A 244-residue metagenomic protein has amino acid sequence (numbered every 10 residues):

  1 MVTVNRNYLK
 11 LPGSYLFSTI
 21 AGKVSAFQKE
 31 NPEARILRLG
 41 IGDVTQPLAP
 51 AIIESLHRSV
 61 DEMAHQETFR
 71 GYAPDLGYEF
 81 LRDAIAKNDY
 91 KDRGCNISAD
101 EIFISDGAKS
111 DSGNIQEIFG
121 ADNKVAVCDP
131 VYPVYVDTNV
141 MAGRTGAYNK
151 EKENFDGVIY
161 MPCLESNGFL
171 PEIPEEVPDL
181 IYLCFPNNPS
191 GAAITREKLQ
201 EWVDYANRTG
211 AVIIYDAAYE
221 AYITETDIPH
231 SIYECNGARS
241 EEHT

Functional and structural regions predicted by a protein language model:
V2-D106: N-terminal small-domain helix-loop-helix segment of the aminotransferase-like
N31, R208-T209: Helix C-cap/helix->beta junction micro-motif
I36-L37, D179-I181, A211: Generic beta-sheet signal
Q66-A206, E220-R239: Conserved core of the PLP fold type I
I214: Generic enzyme active-site microenvironment
A217: Walker B catalytic acidic pair
E241-T244: Conserved small/polar residues in nucleotide/adenosyl-binding loops
